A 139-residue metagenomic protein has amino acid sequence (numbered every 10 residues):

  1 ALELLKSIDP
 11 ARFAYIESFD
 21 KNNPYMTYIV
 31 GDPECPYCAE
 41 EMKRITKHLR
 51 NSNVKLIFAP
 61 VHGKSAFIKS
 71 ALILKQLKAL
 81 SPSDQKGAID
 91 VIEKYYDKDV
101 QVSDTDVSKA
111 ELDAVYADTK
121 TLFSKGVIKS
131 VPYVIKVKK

Functional and structural regions predicted by a protein language model:
A1-I8, A88-I92: Extracytoplasmic c-type cytochrome modules immediately beyond a signal peptide or single-pass transmembrane anchor
L5-Y25, K47: A short beta-strand-turn-helix
P10-Y15, T105-S124: Active-site nucleophile elbow and catalytic-triad environment of alpha/beta-hydrolase enzymes
N22, I128-K129: A generic fold-level signal
Y25-M26, Y133: Structural motif
Y28-T105, K129: Structural alpha/beta surface segment adjacent to cysteine/selenocysteine redox centers across thiol/disulfide enzymes
S130-K139: A short, hydrophobic beta-strand/beta-hairpin element that forms part of a small beta-sheet core
